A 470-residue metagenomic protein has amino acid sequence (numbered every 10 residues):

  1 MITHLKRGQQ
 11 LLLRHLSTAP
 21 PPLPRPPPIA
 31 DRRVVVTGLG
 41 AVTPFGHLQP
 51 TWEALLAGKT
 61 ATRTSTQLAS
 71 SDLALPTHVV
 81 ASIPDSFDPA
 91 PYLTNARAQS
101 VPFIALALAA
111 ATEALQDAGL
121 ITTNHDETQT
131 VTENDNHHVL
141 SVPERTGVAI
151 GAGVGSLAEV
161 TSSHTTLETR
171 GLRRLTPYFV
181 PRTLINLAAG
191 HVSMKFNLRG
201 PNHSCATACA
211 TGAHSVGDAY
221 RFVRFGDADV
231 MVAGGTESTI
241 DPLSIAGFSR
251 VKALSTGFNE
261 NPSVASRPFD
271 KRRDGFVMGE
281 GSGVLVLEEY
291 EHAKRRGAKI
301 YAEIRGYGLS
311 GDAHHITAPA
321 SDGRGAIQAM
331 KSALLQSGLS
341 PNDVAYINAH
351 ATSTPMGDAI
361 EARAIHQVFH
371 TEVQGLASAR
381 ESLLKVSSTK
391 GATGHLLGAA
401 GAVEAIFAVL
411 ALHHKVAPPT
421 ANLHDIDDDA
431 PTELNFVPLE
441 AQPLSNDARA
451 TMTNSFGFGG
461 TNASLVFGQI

Functional and structural regions predicted by a protein language model:
G8, L12-A96, A118, E291-E303 (+2 more regions): ACP-dependent fatty acid/polyketide chain-elongation machinery
P20-D31, A118-G151, H164-P177, M194-N202 (+7 more regions): Structural signature of cysteine-dependent C-C bond-forming condensing enzymes
R33-T37, R63, N261-S337, A345-Y346: Condensing-enzyme catalytic core mediating Claisen C-C bond formation in acyl metabolism
V36, K59-T207, T236-I245, P341-G357: Conserved beta-ketoacyl condensing-enzyme motif
P44, V154, A208, T352-T354 (+2 more regions): Glycine-rich phosphate/pyrophosphate-binding beta-alpha loops
G46-L48, E159-S163, V216, D241-G247 (+4 more regions): Short acidic, glycine/serine/threonine-rich loops at helix termini
G212: Short conserved active-site loop signatures built around small residues
G235-R272: Phosphate/pyrophosphate-binding betaalpha-module
